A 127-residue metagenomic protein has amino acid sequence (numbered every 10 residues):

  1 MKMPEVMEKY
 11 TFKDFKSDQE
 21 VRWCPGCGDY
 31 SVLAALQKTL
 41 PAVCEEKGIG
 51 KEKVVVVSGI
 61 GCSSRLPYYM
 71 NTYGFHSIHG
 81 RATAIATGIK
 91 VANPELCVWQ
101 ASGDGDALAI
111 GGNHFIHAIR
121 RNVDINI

Functional and structural regions predicted by a protein language model:
M1-T11: Short, charged low-complexity linear segments at domain edges
M3-P4, G28, A118: Long hydrophobic alpha-helices with heptad-repeat/coiled-coil character
K9, K13-I78: Active-site diphosphate/adenylate-binding microenvironment
C62-I127: Thiamine diphosphate
